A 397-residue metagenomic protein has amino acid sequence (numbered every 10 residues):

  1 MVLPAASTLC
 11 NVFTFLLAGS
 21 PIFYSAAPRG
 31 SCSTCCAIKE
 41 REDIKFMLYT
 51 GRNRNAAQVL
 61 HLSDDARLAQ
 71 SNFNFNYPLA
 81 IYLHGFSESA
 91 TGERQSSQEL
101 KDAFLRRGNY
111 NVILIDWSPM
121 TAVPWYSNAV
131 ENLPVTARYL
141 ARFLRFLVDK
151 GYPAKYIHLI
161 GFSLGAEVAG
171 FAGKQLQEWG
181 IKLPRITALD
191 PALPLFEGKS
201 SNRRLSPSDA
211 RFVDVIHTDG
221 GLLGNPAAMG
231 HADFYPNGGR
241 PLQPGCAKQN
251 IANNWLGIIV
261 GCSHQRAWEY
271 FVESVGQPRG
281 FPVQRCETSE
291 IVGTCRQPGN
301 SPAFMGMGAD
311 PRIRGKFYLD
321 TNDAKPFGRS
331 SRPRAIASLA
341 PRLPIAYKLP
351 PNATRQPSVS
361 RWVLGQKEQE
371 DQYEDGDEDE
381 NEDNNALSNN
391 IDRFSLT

Functional and structural regions predicted by a protein language model:
M1-L114, T121-N132, R142-A154, E178-I181 (+3 more regions): Flexible, membrane-associating and regulatory peripheral segments of lipid-active enzymes
W117-M120, P191, T218: Active-site loop/turn elements of alpha/beta-hydrolase fold enzymes, especially the short glycine-/histidine-rich
I160-F171: Glycine-rich nucleophile elbow surrounding the catalytic serine of serine-hydrolase chemistry
A188-L189, V215: A short, hydrophobic beta-strand element of the alpha/beta-hydrolase
L193-G198, L222-N225: A short beta-to-alpha transition loop/helix N-cap that caps and shapes the active-site region
F212-V215, D233: Catalytic His-Asp charge-relay segment
